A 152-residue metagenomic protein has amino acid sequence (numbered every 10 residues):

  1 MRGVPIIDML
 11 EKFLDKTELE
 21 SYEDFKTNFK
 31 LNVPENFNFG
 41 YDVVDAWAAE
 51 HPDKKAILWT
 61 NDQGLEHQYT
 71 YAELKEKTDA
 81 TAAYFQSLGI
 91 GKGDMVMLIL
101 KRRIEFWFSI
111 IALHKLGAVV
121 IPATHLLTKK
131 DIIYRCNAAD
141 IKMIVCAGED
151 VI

Functional and structural regions predicted by a protein language model:
M1-M9, F108-I111, K115-I152: Structural core segment of the AMP-binding/adenylate-forming
M1-Y69, E73-Q86: N-lobe entry segment of adenylate-forming
D42, D79, W107, K129-K130: Residue-level marker for well-ordered alpha-helical positions
V44-W47, L74, T78-T81, V96 (+4 more regions): Adenylate-forming
H51-D53, K92, N137-D140: Residue-level preference for short coil/turn positions at secondary-structure junctions
D62-Y69, A82-L127: Conserved AMP-binding/adenylate-forming
